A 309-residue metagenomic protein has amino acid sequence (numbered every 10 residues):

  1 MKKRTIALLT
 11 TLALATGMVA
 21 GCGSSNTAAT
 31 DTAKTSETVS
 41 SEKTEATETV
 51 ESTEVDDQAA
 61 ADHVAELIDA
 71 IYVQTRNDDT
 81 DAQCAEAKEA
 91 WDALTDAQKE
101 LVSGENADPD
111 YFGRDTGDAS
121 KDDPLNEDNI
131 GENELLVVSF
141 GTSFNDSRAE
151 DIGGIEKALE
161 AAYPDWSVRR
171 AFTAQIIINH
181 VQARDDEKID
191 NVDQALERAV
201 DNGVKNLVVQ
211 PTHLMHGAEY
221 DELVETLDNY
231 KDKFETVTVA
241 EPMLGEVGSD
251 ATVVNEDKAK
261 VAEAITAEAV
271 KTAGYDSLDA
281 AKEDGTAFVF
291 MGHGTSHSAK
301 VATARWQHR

Functional and structural regions predicted by a protein language model:
M1-L9: Bacterial Sec-dependent N-terminal signal peptides
T10-M18: Hydrophobic core
V19, D96, P164-D165: Residue-level recognition of short, structured coil/turn motifs that connect secondary structure elements
A20-T32: Bacterial lipoprotein signal-peptidase II cleavage site
T30-D56: Post-signal peptide N-terminal segment of mature Sec-exported envelope proteins
E51-D115: Beta-rich interaction/scaffold domains
D108-R309: Extended amphipathic ligand-handling, pore-lining, and cofactor/metal-binding catalytic surfaces
